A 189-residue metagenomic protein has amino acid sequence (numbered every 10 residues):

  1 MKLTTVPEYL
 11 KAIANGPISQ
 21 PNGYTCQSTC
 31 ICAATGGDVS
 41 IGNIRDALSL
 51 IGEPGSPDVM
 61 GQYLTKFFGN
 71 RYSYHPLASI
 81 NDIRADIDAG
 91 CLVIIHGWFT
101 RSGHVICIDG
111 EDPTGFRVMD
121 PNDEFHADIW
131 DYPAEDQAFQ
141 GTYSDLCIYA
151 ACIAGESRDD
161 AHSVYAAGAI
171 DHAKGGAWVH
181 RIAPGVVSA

Functional and structural regions predicted by a protein language model:
M1-G52: Active-site nucleophile-adjacent alpha helix/oxyanion-hole segment immediately C-terminal to the catalytic cysteine
T4, T35-D38, G42-A169, K174-G175: Conserved active-site-adjacent core of cysteine acyl-enzyme catalytic domains
Y9, I13-A14, A127, A167-I170 (+1 more regions): Mixed-charge, low-complexity intrinsically disordered regions
